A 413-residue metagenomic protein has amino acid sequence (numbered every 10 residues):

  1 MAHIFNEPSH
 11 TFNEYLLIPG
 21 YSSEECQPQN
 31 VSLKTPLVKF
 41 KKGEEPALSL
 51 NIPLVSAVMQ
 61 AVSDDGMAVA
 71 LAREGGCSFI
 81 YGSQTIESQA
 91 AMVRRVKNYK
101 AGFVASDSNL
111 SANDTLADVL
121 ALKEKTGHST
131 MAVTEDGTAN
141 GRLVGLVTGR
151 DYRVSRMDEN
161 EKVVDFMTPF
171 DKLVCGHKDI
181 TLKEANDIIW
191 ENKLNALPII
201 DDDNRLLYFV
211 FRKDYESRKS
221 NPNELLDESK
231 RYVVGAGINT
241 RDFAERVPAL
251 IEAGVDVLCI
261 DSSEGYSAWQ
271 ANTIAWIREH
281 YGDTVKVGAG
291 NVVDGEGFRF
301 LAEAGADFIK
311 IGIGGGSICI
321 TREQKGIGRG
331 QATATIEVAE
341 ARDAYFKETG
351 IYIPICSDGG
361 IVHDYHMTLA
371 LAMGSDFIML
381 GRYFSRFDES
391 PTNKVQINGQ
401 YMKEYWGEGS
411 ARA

Functional and structural regions predicted by a protein language model:
M1-E45, C77, V93: Conserved, well-structured core domains of diverse proteins
M1-Y21, S108-S111, C175-H177, K183-D187 (+3 more regions): Alpha/beta catalytic cores of nucleotide-metabolism and tRNA/nucleoside-modifying enzymes
Q27-L50, A57-M59, S88-H128, V133-D136 (+5 more regions): Bateman/CBS regulatory modules and CBS-like beta-alpha motifs in cytosolic regions of diverse proteins
A47-S56, G102-D107, D227-A236, R278-V293 (+2 more regions): Short beta-strand/loop segments at the ligand-binding rim of alpha/beta enzyme cores
G66-A70, F243-A253, V287, V292-I311 (+1 more regions): Catalytic cores of alpha/beta
R73-S88, D202, V255-S267, D307-K325 (+1 more regions): Glycine-rich phosphate-binding active-site loops on the catalytic face of alpha/beta enzymes
F79-Q84, S108-S111, T130-A132, C175-G176 (+6 more regions): Catalytic beta/alpha-barrel core
Q84-R94, N140, S155-R156, N160 (+7 more regions): Active-site-adjacent beta->alpha loops and helix N-cap segments on the catalytic face of soluble alpha/beta enzymes
